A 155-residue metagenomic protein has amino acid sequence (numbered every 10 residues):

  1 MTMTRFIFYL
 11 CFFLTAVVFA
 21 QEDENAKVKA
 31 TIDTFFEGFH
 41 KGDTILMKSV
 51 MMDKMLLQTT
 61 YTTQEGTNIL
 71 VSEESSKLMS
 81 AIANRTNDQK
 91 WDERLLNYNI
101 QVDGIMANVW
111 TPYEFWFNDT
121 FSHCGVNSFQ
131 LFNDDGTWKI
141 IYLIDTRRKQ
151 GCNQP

Functional and structural regions predicted by a protein language model:
M1-E24: Bacterial Sec-dependent N-terminal signal peptides
V18-S49: Short, low-complexity N-terminal intrinsically disordered segments enriched in polar/charged residues
D33, E37, M51-E65: Short, solvent-exposed secondary-structure junction/capping segments
F35, M47, M55, V109 (+1 more regions): Hydrophobic pocket/interface hotspot
M51, Y113-F115, I144: Short beta-strand segments enriched in hydrophobic/aromatic residues within well-folded beta-rich domains
I69-N118: Surface-exposed, charged secondary-structure patches
C124-G151: Short beta-strand edge/turn micro-motifs at domain boundaries
